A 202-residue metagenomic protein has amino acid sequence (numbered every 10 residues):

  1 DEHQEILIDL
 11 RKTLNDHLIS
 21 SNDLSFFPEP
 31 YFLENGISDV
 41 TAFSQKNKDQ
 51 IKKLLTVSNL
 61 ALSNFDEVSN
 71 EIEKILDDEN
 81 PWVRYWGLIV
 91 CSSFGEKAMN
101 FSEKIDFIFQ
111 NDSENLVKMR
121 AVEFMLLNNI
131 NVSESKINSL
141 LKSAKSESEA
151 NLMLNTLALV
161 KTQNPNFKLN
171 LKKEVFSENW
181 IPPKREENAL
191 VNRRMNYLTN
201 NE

Functional and structural regions predicted by a protein language model:
E2-F107, D112-E202: Long, internal low-complexity/basic segments
